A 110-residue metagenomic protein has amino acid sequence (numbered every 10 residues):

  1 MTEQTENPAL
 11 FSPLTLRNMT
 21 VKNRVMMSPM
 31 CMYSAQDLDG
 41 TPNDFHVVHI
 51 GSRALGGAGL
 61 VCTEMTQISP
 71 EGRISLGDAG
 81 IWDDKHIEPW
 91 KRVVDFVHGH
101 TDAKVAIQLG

Functional and structural regions predicted by a protein language model:
M1-G110: Flavin-dependent oxidoreductase catalytic cores
